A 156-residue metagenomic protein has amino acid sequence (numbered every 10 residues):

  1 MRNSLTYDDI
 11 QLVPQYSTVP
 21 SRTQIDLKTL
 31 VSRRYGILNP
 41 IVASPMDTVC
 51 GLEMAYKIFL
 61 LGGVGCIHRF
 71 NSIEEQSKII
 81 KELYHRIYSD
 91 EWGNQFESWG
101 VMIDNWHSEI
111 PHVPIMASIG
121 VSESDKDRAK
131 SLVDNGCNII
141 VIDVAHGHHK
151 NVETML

Functional and structural regions predicted by a protein language model:
M1-L156: Active-site entrance/lid segments in N-terminal catalytic domains of soluble metabolic enzymes
